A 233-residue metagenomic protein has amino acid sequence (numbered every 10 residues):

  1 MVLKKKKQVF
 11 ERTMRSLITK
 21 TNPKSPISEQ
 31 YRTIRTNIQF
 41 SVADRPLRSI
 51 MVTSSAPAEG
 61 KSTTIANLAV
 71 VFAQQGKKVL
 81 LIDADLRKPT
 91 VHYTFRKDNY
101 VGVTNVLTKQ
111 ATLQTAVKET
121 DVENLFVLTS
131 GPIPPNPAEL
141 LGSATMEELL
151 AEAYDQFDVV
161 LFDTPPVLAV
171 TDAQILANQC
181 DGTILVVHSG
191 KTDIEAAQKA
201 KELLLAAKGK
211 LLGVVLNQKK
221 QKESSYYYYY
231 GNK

Functional and structural regions predicted by a protein language model:
M1-K233: P-loop NTP-binding module
